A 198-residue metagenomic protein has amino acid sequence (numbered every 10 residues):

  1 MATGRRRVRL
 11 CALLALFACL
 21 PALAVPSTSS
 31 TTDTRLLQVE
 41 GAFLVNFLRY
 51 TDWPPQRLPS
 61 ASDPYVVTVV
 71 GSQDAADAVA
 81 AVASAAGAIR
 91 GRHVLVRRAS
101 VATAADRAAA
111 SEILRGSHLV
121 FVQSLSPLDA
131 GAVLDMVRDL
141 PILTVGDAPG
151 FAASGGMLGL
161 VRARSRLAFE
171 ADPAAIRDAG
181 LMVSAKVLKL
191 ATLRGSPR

Functional and structural regions predicted by a protein language model:
A2-L13, F17-R198: Short hydrophobic alpha-helices and adjacent helix-cap/hinge residues
